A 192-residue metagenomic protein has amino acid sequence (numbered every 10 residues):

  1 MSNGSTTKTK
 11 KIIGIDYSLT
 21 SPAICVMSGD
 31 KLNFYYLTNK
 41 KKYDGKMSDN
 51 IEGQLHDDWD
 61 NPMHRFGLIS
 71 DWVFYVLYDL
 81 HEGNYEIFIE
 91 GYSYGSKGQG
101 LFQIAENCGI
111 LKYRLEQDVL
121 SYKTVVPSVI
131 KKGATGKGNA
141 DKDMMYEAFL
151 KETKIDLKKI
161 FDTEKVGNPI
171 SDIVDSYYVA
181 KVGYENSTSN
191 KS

Functional and structural regions predicted by a protein language model:
M1-S192: Phosphate- and other anionic-substrate recognition elements at nucleic-acid/protein interfaces
